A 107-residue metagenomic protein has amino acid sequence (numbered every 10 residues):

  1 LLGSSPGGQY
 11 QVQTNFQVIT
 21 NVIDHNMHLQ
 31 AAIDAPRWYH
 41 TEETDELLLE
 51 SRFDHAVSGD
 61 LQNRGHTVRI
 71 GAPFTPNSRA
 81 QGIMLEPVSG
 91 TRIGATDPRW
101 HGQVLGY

Functional and structural regions predicted by a protein language model:
L1-F74: Proteins synthesized as precursors that undergo proteolytic processing into mature forms
R52-Y107: Cofactor-centric catalytic regions
